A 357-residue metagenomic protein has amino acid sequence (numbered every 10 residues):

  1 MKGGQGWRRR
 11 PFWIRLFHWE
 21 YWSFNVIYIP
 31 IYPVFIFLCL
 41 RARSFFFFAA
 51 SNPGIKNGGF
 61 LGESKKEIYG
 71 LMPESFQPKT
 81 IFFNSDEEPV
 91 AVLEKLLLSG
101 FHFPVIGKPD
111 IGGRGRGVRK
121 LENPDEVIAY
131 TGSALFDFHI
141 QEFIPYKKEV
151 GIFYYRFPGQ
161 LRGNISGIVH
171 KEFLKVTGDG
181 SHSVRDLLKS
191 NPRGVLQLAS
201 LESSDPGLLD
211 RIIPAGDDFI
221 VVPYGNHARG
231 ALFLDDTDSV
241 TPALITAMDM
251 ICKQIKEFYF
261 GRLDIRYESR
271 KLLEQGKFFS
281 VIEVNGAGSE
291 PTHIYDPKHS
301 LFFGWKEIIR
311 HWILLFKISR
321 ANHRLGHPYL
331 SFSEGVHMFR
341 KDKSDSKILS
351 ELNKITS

Functional and structural regions predicted by a protein language model:
K2-H102, G113: Conserved N-proximal alpha/beta basic substrate-recognition cap immediately N-terminal to, or forming the N-lobe
L40-A42, A49-L61, K65, Y69 (+3 more regions): Active-site microenvironments that recognize anionic phosphate/pyrophosphate groups
G54, S64-S203, T241-I245: Active-site nucleotide/adenylate-binding loops and adjacent lid/helix of ATP-dependent enzymes
G151-F153, F258-L272: A short glycine-rich, hydrophobically flanked beta-strand micro-motif that places a catalytic Asp/Glu for divalent metal
R156-I255, N285, E290-L314: ATP-dependent carboxylate/phosphate-activation module, predominantly the ATP-grasp catalytic core and closely related
E268-S357: C-terminal active-site "lid" helix and adjoining low-complexity regulatory extension at the edge of ATP-using catalytic
